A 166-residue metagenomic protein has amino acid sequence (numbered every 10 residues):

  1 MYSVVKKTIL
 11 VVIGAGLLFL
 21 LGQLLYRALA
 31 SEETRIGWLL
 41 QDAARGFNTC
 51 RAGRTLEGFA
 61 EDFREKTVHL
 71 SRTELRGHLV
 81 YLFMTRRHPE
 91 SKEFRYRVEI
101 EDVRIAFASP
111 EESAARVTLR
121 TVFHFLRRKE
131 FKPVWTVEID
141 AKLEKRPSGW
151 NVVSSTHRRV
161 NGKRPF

Functional and structural regions predicted by a protein language model:
Y2-D62, E74: Short, low-complexity N-terminal intrinsically disordered segments enriched in polar/charged residues
E33-G37, R76, V80, L119 (+1 more regions): Generic alpha-helical hydrophobic packing signal
I36, E93-R95, V152: A broad structural signal for short, well-ordered beta-strand segments within beta-sheet-rich domains
L39, R97-E99, V137: Residues that act as N-cap/strand-start positions at coil-to-secondary-structure junctions
A52, R87-H88, S148: Generic structural signal for secondary-structure transition and capping sites
L56-R116: Short solvent-exposed beta->alpha transition segments
R104-F166: Exposed beta-sheet edge and beta->alpha loop/turn motif
